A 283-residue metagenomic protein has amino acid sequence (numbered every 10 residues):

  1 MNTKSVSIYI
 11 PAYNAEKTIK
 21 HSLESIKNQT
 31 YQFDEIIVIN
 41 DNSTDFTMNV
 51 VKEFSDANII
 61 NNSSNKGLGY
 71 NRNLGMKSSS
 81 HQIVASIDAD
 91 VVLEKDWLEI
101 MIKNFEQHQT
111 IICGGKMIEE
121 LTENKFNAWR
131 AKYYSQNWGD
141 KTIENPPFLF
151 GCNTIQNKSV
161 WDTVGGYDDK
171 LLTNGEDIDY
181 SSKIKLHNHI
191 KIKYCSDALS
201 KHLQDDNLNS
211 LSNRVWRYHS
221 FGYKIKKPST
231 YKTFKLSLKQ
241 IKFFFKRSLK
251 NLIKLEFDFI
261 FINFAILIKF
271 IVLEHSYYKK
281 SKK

Functional and structural regions predicted by a protein language model:
A15-N28: Short, well-formed alpha-helical segments that are part of the catalytic scaffolds of diverse glycosyltransferases
S25, N40-M48, S64, V91: A conserved acidic beta->alpha catalytic loop
S63-S79: Glycine-rich, basic loop-to-helix element that forms the pyrophosphate-binding segment of sugar-nucleotide handling
V84: Short aromatic/hydrophobic "clamp" motif used to bind/position activated sugar donors
D96-F126: Conserved donor NDP-sugar-binding/catalytic core segment of glycosyltransferases
G115-K116, R130-P147: Short, flexible, basic/aromatic active-site loop/helix in glycosyltransferases
T173-Y180: Acidic donor-binding loop at a coil-to-helix junction in glycosyltransferase catalytic cores that engages
R214-S220, K227-K283: Non-catalytic, C-terminal membrane-associated alpha-helical segments of glycosyltransferases
